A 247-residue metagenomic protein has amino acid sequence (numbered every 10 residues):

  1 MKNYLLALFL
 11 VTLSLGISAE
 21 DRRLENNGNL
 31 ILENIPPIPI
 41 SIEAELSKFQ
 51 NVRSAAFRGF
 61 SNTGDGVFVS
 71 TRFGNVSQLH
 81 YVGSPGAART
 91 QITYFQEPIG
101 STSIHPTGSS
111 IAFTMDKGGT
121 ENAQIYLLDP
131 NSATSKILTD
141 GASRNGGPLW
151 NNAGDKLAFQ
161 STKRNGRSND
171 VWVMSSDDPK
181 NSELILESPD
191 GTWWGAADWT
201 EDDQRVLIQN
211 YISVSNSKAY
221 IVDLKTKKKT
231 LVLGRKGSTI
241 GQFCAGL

Functional and structural regions predicted by a protein language model:
M1-Y4: Positively charged n-region of N-terminal signal peptides that target proteins for export
F9-S18: Hydrophobic h-region of N-terminal signal peptides that target proteins for export in Gram-negative bacteria
D21-S54, V82-P98, G118, L127-R144 (+4 more regions): Multi-bladed beta-propeller domains
S41-H80, G100-S103: Beta-strand-rich domains and repeat architectures in extracellular enzymes and scaffolds, especially beta-propellers
F57-G66, F73, T102-S110, P148-L157 (+2 more regions): Blade-terminus and WD-like Trp-Asp/Gly-His loop motifs, strongest in beta-propeller folds
F68-S70, I92, I111-T114, L138 (+3 more regions): Hydrophobic core segments of beta-strands in well-ordered, beta-rich domains
F73-V76, D116-E121, T162-R167, I212-S215: Short glycine/acidic-enriched loop and turn motifs that connect beta-strands
G108-A112, D116-I137, R144-Q160: Hydrophobic or amphipathic alpha-helical targeting/insertion segments
